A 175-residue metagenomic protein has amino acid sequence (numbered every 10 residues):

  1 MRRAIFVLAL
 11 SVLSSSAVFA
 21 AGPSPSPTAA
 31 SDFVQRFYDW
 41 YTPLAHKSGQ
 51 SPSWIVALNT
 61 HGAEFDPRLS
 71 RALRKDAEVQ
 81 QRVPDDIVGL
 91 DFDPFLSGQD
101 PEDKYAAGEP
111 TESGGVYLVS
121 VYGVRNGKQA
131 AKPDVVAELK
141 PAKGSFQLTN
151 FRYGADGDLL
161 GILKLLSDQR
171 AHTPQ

Functional and structural regions predicted by a protein language model:
M1-A4: Positively charged n-region of N-terminal signal peptides that target proteins for export
V7-S16: Bacterial N-terminal signal peptides
V18-G22: Boundary at the C-terminal end of the N-terminal hydrophobic targeting segment
S26-H46: Short, aromatic-enriched amphipathic alpha-helices that serve as compact interaction elements
A30-F37, H61, F65, L69: Stable alpha-helical elements in mature extracytoplasmic
A45-A57: Surface-exposed patches in mature extracellular/periplasmic domains of secreted proteins
E64-Q129: Surface-exposed, charged secondary-structure patches
S113-V116, S120-D134, A142-K143, T149-Q175: Low-complexity, intrinsically disordered terminal/linker segments enriched in charged and Gly/Pro repeats
